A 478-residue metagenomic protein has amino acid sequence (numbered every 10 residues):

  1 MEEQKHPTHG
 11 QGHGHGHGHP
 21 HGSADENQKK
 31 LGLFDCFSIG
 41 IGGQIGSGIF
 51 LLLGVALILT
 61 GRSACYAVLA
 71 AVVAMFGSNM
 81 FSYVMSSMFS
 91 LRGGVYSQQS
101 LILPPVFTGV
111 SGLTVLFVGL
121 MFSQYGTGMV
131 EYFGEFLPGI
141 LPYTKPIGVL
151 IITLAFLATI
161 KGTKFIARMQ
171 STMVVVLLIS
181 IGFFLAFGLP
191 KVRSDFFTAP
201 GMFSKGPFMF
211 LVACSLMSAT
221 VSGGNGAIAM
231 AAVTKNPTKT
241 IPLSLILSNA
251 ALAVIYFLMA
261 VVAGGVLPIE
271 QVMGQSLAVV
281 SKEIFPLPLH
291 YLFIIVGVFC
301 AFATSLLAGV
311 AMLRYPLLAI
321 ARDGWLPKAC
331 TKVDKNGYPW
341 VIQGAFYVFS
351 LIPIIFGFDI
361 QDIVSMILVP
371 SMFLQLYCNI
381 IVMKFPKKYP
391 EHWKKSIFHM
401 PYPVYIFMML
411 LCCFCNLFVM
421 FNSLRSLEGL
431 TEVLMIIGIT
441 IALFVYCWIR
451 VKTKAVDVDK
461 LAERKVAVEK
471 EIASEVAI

Functional and structural regions predicted by a protein language model:
M1-S63, M75-M80, F398-M400, L443 (+1 more regions): Membrane-interface "cap" regions at the ends of multi-pass membrane proteins
S23-E26, C65, G139-Y143, S171-Y291: Helix-loop-helix junctions that connect adjacent transmembrane segments in multi-pass membrane transporters
K29-G40, P104-F117, G148-I151, S204-M217 (+4 more regions): Select transmembrane alpha-helical segments in multipass membrane proteins
I49-L53, G126-M129, A158-K164, I269 (+3 more regions): Transmembrane helix-loop junctions in multi-pass membrane proteins
V55-I58, A67, G77-I152, F156-I160 (+3 more regions): Hydrophobic transmembrane alpha-helices that form the core helical bundles of multi-pass secondary transporters
G94-P104, E135-G139, I246-G309, L326-D362: TM-loop-TM module centered on a large, flexible mid-protein loop between adjacent transmembrane helices in multi-pass
Y132-F133, T144-V192, G201-P207, S222 (+4 more regions): Membrane-interface loop-to-helix entry segments
A329-Y338, Q375-G429, V456: C-terminal membrane-solvent junction of multi-pass transporters and transport-like membrane proteins
